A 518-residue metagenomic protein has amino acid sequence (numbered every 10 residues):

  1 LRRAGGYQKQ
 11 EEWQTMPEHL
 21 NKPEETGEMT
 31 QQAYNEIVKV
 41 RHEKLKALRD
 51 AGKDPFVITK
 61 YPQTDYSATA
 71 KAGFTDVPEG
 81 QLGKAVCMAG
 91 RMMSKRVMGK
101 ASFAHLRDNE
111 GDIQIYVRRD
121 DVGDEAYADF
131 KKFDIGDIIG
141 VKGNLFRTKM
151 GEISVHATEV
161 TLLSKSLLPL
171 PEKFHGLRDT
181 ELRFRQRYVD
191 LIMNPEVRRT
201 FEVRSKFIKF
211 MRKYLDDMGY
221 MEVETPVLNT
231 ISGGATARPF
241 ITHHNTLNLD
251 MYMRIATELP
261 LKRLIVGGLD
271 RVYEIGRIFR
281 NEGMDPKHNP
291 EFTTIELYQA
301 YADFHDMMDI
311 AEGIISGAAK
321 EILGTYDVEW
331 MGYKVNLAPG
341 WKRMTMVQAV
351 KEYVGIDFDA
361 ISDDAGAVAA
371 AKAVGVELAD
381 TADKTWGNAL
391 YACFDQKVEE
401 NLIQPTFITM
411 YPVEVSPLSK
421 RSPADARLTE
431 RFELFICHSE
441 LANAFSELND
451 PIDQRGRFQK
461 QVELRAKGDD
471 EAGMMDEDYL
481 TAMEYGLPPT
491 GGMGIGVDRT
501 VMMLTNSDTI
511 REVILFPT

Functional and structural regions predicted by a protein language model:
L1-T15: Short, Lys/Arg-enriched N-terminal segments with co-localized hydrophobic residues within the first ~10-30 amino acids
E11-T518: Class II aminoacyl-tRNA synthetase catalytic cores and aaRS-like
